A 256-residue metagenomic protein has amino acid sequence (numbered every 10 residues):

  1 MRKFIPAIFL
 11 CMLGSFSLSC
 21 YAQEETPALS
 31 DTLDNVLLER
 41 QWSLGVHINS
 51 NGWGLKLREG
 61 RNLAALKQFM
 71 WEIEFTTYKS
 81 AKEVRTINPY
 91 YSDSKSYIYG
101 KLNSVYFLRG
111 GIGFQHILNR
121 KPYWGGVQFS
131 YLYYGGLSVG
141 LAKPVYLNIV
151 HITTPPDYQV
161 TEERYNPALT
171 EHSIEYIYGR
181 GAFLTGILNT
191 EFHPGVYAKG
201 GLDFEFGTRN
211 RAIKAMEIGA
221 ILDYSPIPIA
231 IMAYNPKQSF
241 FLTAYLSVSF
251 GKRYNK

Functional and structural regions predicted by a protein language model:
M1-N35, N255-K256: Cleavable N-terminal export/targeting peptides
A22-I73: Short glycine/proline- and aromatic-enriched beta-strand/turn motifs that initiate or cap beta-hairpins
D31-E39, T86-S96, I174-F183, Y224-I227: Flexible, solvent-exposed coil segments and beta strand-coil junctions, predominantly the extracellular/periplasmic
D34-R40, N62-F69, L118-F129, F206-M216 (+1 more regions): Short loop/turn motifs that connect adjacent beta-strands in outer-membrane beta-barrel proteins
L38-W42, N49-W53, K67-F69, S104-L108 (+4 more regions): Residues that define the transmembrane beta-barrel architecture of outer-membrane proteins
V46, L55-R61, G110-H116, G135-V139 (+3 more regions): Residues on the lipid-exposed face of transmembrane beta-strands in outer-membrane beta-barrel proteins
E74-R109, G113-W124: Outer-membrane beta-barrel translocator/channel fold
L132-M216, I221-K237, F250-Y254: Outer-membrane beta-barrel transmembrane domain signature
